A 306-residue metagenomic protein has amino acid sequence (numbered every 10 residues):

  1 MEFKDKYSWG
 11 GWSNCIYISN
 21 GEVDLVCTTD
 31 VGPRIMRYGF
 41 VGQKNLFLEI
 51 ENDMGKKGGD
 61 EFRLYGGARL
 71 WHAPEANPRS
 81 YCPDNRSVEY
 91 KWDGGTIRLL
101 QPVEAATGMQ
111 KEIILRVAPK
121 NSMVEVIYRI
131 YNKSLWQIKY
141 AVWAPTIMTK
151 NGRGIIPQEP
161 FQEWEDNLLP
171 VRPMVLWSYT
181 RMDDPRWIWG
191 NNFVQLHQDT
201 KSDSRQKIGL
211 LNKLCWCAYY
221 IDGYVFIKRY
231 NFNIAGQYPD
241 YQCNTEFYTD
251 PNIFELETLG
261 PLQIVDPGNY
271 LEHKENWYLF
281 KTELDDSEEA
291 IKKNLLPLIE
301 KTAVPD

Functional and structural regions predicted by a protein language model:
M1-D306: Surface-exposed acidic/polar loop and edge beta-strand patches at domain peripheries
